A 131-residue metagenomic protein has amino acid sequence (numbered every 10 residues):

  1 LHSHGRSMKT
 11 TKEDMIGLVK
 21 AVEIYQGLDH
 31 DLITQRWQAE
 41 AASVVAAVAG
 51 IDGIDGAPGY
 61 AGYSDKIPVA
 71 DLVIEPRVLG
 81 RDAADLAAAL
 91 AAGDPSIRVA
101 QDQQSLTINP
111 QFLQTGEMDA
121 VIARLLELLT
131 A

Functional and structural regions predicted by a protein language model:
L1-D52, G62-K66: Active-site C-terminal subdomain of aminotransferase-like
T10-T11, T34, T107, T115 (+1 more regions): Residue-identity detector for threonine
V45-A123: Conserved C-terminal alpha-helix-loop-beta "cap" of PLP-dependent enzymes that closes/shapes the active-site mouth
R124-A131: C-terminal alpha-helix
